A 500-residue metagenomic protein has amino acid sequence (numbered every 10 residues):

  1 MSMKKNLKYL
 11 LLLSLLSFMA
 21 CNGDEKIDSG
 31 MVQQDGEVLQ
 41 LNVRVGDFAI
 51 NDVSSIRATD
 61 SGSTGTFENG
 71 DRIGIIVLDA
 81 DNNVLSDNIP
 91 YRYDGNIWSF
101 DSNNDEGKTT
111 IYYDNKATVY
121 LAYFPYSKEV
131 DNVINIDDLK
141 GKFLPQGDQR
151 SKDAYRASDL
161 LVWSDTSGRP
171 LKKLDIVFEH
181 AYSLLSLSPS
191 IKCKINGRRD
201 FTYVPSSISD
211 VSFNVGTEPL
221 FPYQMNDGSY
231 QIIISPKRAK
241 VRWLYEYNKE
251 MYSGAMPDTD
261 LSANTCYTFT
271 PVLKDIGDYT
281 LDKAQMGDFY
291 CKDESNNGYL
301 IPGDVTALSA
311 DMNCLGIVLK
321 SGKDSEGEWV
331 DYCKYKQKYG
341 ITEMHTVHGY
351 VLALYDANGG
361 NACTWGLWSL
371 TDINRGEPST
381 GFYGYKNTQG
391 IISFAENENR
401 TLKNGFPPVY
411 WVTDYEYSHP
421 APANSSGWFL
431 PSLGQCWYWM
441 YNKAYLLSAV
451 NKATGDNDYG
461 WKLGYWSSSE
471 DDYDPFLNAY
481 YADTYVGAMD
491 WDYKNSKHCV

Functional and structural regions predicted by a protein language model:
M1-M19: Sec-dependent bacterial lipoprotein signal peptides
K4-K5, C21-T280, L352: Sec-type signal peptide cleavage vicinity
A49-S54, N82-L85, G359-L367, P475-F476: Short, solvent-exposed loop/turn elements at domain surfaces
S229-I233, T413, A444: A motif-centric signal for short, conserved binding hotspots located in accessible loops or intrinsically disordered
C266, V272-N424, N495-V500: Short, compositionally biased
Y350-A353, F429-P431, Y465-S467: Structural recognition of the beta-strand scaffold that forms the well-ordered cores of secreted hydrolase catalytic
A421-Y438: Mid-length scaffold segments of soluble, non-membrane domains
L433-V500: C-terminal, surface-exposed recognition/capping segments
